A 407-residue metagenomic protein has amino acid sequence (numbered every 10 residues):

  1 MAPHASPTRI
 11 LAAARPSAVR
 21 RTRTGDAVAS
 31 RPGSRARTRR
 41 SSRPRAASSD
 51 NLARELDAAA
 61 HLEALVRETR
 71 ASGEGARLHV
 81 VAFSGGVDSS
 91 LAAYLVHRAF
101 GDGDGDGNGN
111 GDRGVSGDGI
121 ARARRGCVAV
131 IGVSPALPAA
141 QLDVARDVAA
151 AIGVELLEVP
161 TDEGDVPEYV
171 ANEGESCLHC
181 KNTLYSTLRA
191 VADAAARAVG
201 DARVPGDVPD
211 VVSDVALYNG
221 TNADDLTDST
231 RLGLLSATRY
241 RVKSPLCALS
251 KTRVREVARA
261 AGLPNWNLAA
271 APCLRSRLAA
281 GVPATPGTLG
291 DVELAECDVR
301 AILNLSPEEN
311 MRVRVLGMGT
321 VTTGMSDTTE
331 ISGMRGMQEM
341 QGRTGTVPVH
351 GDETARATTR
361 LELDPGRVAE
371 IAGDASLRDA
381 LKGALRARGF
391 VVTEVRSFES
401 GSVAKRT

Functional and structural regions predicted by a protein language model:
M1-S30: N-terminal chloroplast transit peptides
A2, R9, R23, G319 (+2 more regions): Position-driven detector of the extreme protein N-terminus
A13, D26, S30, R37-T38 (+2 more regions): Compositionally biased, low-complexity segments
R39, R43-A260, T323-T346, T359 (+3 more regions): ATP-dependent adenylation/nucleotidyltransferase module used to activate substrates
S244, S250-R253, V257-R312, L316-D327 (+2 more regions): Mid-to-C-terminal catalytic subdomains of enzymes that bind/position adenosyl phosphate moieties or nucleic-acid
V282-L289, V368-A375, A404-T407: Short glycine/threonine-rich loop-to-helix capping motif typified by GTGT followed within a few residues by an Asp-Pro
E353-S376: A short interface-forming secondary-structure element
